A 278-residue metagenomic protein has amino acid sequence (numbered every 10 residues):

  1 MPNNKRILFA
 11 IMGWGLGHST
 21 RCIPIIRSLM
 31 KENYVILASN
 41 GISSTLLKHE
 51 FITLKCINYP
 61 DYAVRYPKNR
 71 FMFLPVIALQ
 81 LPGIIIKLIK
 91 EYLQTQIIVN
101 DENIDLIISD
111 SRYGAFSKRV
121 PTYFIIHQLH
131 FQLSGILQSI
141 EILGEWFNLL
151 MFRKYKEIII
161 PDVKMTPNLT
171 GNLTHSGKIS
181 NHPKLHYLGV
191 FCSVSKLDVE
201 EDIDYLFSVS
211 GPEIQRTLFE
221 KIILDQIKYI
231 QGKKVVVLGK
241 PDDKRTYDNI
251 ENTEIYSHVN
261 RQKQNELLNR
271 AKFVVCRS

Functional and structural regions predicted by a protein language model:
N4-G13, I36-L81, E254: Conserved nucleotide-sugar phosphate-binding/catalytic loop shared by glycosyltransferases and other
A10-I23, I214-T217: A short, glycine/small-residue-rich beta-strand->loop->alpha-helix junction that serves as a flexible
S19-L29, S43, I222: Short amphipathic alpha-helix
I26, T174-H175, G189-F273: Donor-nucleotide binding loops and adjacent catalytic segments primarily of GT-B fold Leloir glycosyltransferases
V35-G41, I158-V163, K234-G239: Short internal beta-strands
S39-T45, I107-G114, S193, V237-R245: Short, polar loop motifs at secondary-structure junctions
F73-G114: Conserved nucleotide-sugar donor-binding subdomain of glycosyltransferases
K118-Y187: Active-site-proximal region of nucleotide-activated glycan assembly enzymes, centered on histidine/acidic-rich loops
